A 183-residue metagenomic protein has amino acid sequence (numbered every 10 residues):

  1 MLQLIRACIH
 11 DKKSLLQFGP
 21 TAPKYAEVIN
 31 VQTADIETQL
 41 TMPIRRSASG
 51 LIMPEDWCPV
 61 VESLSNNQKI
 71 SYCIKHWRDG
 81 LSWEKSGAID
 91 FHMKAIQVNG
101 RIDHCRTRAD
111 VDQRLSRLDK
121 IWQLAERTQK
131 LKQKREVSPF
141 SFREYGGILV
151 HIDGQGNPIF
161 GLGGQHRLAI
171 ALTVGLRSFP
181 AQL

Functional and structural regions predicted by a protein language model:
M1-V31: Membrane-proximal basic amphipathic "stem/tether" segments
A7-D11, N67, T128: Surface-exposed polar/charged interaction patches
K24-V31, D35-I36, A48, V60: Long, acidic/serine-threonine-rich intrinsically disordered regions with weak helical/coil propensity that act as
L40, W57, S65, Y145-G146: A structural boundary/capping signal
G50-V111: Extended, charge-rich helix/loop segments that form flexible, surface "patches" used to engage negatively charged
I89-F160: Short alpha-helix boundary/capping and kink motifs at helix termini
K130, A169-L183: Phosphate/pyrophosphate-binding active-site loops
I152-V174: A sequence-level detector for short glycine-anchored, His/Arg-bearing signature motifs that mark catalytic or binding
